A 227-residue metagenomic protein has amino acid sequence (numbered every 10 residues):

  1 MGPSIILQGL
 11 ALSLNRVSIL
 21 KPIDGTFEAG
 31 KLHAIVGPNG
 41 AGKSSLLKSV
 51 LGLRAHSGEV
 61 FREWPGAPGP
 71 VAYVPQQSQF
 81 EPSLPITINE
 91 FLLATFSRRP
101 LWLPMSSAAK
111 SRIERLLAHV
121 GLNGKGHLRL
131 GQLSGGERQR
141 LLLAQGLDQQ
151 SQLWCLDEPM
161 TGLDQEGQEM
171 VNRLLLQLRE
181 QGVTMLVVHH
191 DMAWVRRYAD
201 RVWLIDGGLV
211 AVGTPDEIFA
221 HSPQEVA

Functional and structural regions predicted by a protein language model:
S107-K125: Conserved ABC ATPase "signature" region
R129-L133: Conserved ABC ATPase signature
W154-E158: Catalytic Walker B motif of ABC-type/P-loop ATPase nucleotide-binding domains
Q165-E166: Helix N-cap at the start of a conserved alpha-helix in ABC-type nucleotide-binding domains
H189-H190: H-loop/switch region of ABC-family ATPase nucleotide-binding domains
V195-R197: A short, surface-exposed alpha-helical micro-motif characterized by mixed small hydrophobic and charged/polar residues
G208-A227: Conserved beta-strand-loop-alpha-helix hinge in the C-terminal portion of ABC ATPase nucleotide-binding domains
